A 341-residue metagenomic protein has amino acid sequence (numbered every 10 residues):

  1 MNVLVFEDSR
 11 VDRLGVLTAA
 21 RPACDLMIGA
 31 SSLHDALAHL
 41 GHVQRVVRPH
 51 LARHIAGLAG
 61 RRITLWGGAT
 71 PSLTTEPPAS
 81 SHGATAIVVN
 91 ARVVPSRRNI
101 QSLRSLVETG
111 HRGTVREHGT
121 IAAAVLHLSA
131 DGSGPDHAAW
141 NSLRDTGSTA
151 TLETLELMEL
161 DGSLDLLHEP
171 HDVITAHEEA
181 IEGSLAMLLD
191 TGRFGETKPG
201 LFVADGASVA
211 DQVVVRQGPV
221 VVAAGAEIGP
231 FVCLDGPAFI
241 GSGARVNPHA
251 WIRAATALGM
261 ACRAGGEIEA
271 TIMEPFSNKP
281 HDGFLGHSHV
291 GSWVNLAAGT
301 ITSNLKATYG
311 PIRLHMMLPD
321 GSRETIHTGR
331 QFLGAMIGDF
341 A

Functional and structural regions predicted by a protein language model:
M1-G200, D205-G206: Terminal amphipathic alpha-helical/low-complexity segments used for targeting or macromolecular assembly
V209: Short, conserved interaction/coordination micro-motifs, predominantly in nucleic-acid/chromatin-associated proteins
V213-V222, E227-I337: Flexible, glycine/small-residue-enriched loop-and-beta-strand segment within the central core of proteins
